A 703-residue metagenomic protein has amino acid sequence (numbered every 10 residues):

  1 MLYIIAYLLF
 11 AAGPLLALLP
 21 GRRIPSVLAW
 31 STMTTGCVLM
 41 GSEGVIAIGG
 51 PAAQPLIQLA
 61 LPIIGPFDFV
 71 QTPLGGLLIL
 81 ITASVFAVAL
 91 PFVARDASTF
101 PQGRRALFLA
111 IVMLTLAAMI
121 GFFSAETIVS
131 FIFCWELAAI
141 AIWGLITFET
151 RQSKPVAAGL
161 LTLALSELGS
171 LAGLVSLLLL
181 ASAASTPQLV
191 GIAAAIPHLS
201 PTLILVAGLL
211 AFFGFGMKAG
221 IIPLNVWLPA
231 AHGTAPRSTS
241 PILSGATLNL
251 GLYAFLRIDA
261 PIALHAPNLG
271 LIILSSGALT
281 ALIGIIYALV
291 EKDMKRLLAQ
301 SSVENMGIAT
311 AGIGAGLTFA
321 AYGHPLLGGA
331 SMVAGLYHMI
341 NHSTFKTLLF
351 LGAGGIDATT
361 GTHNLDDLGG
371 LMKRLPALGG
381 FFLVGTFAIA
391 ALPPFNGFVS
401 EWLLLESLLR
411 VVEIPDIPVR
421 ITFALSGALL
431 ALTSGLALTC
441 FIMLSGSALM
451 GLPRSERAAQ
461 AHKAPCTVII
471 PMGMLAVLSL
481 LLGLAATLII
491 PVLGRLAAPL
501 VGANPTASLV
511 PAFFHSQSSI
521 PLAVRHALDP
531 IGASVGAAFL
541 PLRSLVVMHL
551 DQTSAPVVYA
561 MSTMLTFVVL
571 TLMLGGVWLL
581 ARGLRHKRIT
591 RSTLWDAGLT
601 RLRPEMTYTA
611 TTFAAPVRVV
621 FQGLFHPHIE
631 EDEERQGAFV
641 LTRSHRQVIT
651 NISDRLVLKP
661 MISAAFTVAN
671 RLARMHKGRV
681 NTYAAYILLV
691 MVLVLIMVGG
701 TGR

Functional and structural regions predicted by a protein language model:
M1-I5, A12-A110, A184-A195, T590-S592: Transmembrane helix-loop-helix hairpins at membrane boundaries of multipass inner-membrane proteins
M1-I5, F67-I81, G121-F133, A266-I272 (+6 more regions): Membrane-entry segments of alpha-helical transmembrane domains in multi-pass membrane proteins
M1-L2, G21-R23, F123-V129, P393 (+1 more regions): Transmembrane helix interruption/hinge and helix-loop junction motifs
G13-P14, C37-M40, V85, L177 (+8 more regions): Hydrophobic core segments of alpha-helical transmembrane domains in multi-pass membrane transport and ion-translocation
S31-V45, E167-V175, F382-P394, G473-P505 (+1 more regions): Hydrophobic alpha-helical membrane-insertion segments
V88-S98, A106, V112-F131, A141-A464 (+2 more regions): Hydrophobic transmembrane alpha-helices and their helix-loop junctions in integral membrane proteins
I489-R703: Aromatic-capped, Gly/Pro-kinked transmembrane alpha-helices
